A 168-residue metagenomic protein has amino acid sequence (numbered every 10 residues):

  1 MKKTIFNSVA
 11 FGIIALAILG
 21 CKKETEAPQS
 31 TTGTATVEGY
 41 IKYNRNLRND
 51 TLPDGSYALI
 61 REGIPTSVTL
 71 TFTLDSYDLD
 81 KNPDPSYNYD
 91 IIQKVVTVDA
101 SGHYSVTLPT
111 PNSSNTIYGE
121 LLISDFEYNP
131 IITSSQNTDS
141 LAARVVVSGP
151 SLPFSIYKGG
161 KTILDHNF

Functional and structural regions predicted by a protein language model:
M1-V9: Bacterial N-terminal signal peptides that target proteins for export
I5, L16-N46: Bacterial Sec-dependent N-terminal signal peptides
G39, T97-P109: Glycine-centered loop-to-beta-strand initiation motif
N46-Y89: Short, ordered, surface-exposed loop/turn motifs in non-cytosolic proteins
N82-Q93, R144-S148: Short beta-strand and strand-turn-strand segments in soluble, beta-rich domains
S105-G119: Short Pro-Gly-centered beta-turn/loop motif in secreted/extracellular proteins
D125-T162: Structured interaction patches on ligand/partner-binding surfaces of diverse proteins
